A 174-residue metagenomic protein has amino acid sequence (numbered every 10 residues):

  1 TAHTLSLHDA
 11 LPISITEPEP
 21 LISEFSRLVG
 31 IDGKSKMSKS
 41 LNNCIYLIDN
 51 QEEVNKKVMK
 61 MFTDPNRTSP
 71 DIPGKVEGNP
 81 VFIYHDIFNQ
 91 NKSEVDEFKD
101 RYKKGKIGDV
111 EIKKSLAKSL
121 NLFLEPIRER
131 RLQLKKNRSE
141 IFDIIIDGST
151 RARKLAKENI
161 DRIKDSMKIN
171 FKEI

Functional and structural regions predicted by a protein language model:
T1-D9: Single conserved hydrophobic/aromatic residue that forms the stacking wall/gate of nucleotide- or nucleobase-binding
A2, E24-S26, D143: Short loop/turn microsegments at loop-to-beta-strand junctions
T16-F25: Non-catalytic beta-strand/loop surface segments
L28-I83, R101-V110: Conserved phosphate-binding loops in nucleotide/dinucleotide-binding enzymes
K60-D64, I87-Q90, L122: Short, well-ordered loop/turn and helix-capping segments at boundaries between secondary-structure elements and domains
N91-I174: Basic, alpha-helical terminal appendages of large translation-related enzymes
